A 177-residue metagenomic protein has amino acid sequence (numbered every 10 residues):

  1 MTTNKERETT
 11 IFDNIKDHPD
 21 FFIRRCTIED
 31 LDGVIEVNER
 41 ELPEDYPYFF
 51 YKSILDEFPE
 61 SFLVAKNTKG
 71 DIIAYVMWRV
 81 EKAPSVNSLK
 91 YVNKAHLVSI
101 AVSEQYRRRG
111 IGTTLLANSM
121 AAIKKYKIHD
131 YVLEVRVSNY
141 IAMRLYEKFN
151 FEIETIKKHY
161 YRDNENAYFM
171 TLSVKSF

Functional and structural regions predicted by a protein language model:
M1-E29, S176-F177: Conserved N-terminal entry element of GNAT/NAT acetyltransferase domains
I28-Q105, L116-Y126, S173-K175: Acetyl-CoA-dependent GNAT
F49-D56, E134-V137, R162: Short amphipathic alpha-helical segments embedded in low-complexity Lys/Glu-rich regions
V86-S88, K158-Y161: Short proline/glycine-enriched turn/loop segments at secondary-structure junctions
E104, R108-A121, Y140, R144-K148: Conserved acetyl-CoA-binding loop-helix of GNAT-fold acetyltransferases
R109, Y126-H129: Short coil/turn segments at alpha/beta junctions that flank glycine-rich nucleotide-binding fingerprints
H129, R136-Y140, F149, H159-F177: C-terminal "cap" of GNAT-fold acetyltransferases
E147-T155: Conserved acetyl-CoA-binding loop of GNAT-fold acetyltransferases
